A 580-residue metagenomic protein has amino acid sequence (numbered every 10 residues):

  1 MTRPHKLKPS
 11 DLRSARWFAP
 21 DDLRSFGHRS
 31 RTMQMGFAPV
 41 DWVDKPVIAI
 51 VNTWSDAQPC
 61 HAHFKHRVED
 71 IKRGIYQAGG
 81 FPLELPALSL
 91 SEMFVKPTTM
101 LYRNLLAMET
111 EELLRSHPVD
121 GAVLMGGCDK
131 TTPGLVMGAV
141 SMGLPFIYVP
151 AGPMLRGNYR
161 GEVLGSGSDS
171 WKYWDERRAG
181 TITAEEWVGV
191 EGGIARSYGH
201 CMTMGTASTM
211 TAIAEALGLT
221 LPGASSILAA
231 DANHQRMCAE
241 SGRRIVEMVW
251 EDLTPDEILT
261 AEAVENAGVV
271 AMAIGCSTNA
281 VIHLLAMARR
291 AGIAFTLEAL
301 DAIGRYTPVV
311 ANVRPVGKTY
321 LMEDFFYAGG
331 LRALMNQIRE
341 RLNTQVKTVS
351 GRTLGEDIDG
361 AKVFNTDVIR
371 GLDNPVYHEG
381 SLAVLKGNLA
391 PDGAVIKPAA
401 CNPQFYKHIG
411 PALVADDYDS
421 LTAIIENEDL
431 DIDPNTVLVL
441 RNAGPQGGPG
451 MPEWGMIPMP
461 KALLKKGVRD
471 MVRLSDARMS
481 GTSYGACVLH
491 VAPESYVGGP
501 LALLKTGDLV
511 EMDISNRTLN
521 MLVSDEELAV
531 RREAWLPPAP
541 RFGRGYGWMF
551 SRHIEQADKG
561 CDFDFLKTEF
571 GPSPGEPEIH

Functional and structural regions predicted by a protein language model:
T2-D56, C60-A62, E69-L88, M93 (+5 more regions): Catalytic or ion-coupling anion/metal-binding cores of large enzyme and transporter domains
L105-H117: Short, well-structured alpha-helical segments in soluble
R115-L135, F146-A151: A short, small-residue-rich loop immediately preceding and capping a beta-strand
